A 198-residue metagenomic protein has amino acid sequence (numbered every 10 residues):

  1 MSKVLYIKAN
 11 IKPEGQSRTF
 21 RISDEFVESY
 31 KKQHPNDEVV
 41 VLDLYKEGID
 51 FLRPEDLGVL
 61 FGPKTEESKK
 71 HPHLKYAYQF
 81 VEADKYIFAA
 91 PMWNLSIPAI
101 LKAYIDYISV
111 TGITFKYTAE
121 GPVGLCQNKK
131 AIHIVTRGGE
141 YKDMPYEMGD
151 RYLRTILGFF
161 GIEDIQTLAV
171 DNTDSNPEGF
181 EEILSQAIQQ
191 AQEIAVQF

Functional and structural regions predicted by a protein language model:
M1-A90, L95-D106, Q189-F198: N-terminal beta1-alpha1-beta2 submodule of the flavodoxin-like/Rossmannoid cofactor-binding fold
K3, E38, K129-A131, D164: Residues at the starts of beta-strands that form the adenosine-phosphate
A9, T136, V170: Cofactor-binding loop segments of dinucleotide-utilizing enzymes, especially the Rossmann-like FAD- and NAD(P)+-binding
I11-E14, G138-Y141, D174: Short histidine/acidic/glycine/proline-rich micro-motifs that form metal- and phosphate-coordinating active-site loops
K31-H34, L125-N128, F160: A short, structured loop/turn motif at beta-sheet edges
L42, I134, L168: Hydrophobic residues at beta-strand termini and immediately following loops that shape nucleotide-binding pockets
E67-R151: Helix-loop-strand module that forms the ligand-binding subsite of alpha/beta enzymes
D143-F198: Glycine-rich phosphate/pyrophosphate-binding loop and the adjoining helix
